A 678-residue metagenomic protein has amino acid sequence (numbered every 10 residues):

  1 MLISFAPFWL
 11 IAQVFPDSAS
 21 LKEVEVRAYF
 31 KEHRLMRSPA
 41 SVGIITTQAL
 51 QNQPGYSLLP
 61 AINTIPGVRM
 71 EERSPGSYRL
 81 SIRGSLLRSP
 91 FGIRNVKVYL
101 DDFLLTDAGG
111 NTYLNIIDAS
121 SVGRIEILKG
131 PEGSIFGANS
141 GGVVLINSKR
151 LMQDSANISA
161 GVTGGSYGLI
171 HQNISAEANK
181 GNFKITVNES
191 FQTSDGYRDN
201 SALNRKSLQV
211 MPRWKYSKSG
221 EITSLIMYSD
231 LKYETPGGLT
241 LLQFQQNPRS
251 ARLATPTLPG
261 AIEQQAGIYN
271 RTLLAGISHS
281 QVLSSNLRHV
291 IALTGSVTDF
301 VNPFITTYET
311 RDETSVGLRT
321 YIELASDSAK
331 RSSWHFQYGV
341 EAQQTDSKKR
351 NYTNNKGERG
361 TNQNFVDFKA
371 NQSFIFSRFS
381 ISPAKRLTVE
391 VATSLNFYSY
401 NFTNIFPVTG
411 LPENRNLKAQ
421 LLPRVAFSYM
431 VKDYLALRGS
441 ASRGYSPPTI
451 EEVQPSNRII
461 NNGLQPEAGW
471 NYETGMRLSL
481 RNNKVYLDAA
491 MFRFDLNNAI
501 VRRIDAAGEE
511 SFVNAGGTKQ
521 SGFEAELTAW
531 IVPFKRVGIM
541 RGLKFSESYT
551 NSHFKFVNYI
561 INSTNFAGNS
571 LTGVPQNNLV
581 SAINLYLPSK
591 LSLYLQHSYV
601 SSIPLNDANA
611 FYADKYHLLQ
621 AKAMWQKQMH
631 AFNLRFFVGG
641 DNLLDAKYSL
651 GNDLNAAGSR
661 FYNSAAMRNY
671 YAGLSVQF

Functional and structural regions predicted by a protein language model:
L58-A61, L80-S81, V96-Y99, T112-N115 (+3 more regions): N-terminal periplasmic accessory domains that precede and gate Gram-negative outer-membrane beta-barrel machines
L59-F103: Extracytoplasmic beta-strand/coil segments of soluble accessory domains associated with Gram-negative outer-membrane
F103-K129: Short acidic/polar hinge/loop motifs at secondary-structure boundaries that mediate gating or recognition
G164-T193, R198-P236, G267-L283, L324 (+5 more regions): Transmembrane beta-barrel wall of Gram-negative outer-membrane proteins
I226, R331-Q343, V366-D495, V532: Structural signature of Gram-negative outer-membrane beta-barrels, strongest in the C-terminal barrel of TonB-dependent
R288-T294, F300, M430, A436-S442 (+3 more regions): Membrane-embedded beta-barrel scaffold of Gram-negative outer-membrane proteins
K385, M491-D495, V513-I603, S675: Gram-negative outer-membrane beta-barrel transporters
M540-L543, K590, S602-P604, W625-F678: C-terminal beta-signal and adjacent terminal beta-strands/loops of Gram-negative outer-membrane beta-barrel proteins
